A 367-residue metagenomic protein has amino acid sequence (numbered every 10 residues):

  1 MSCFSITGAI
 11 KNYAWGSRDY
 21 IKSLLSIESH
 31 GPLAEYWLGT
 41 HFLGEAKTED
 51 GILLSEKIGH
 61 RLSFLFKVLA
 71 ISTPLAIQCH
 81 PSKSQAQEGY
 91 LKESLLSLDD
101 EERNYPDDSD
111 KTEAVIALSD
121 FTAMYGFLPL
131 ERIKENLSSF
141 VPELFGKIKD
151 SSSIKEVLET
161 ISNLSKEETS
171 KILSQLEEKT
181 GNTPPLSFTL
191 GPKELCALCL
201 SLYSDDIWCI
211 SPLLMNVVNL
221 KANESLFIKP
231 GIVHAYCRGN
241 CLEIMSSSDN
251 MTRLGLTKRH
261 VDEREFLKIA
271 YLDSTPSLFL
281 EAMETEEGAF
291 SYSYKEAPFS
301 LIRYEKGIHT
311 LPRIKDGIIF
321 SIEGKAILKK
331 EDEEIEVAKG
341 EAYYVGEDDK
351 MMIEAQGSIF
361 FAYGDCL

Functional and structural regions predicted by a protein language model:
M1-S187, K258-S277, L301: Transition-metal
G31-L33, H60-L62, S72, S109-K111 (+3 more regions): A short beta-loop-beta micro-motif enriched in histidine and acidic residues
L38-L43, V68-I71, C79, T112-D120 (+5 more regions): Short, conserved beta-strand element in jelly-roll/cupin
A46-L62, G126-F127, L202-K221, P312-I314 (+1 more regions): A short beta-strand-loop-beta hairpin characteristic of the jelly-roll/cupin
T73, K325-L367: Generic C-terminus detector
L75, E113-A123, G239-K258, F299 (+1 more regions): A short hydrophobic beta-strand segment most commonly corresponding to one strand of the jelly-roll/cupin
M215-I228, I232-C237, L242, E331-K350: Short acidic-glycine-tyrosine-enriched beta hairpin
N240-Y292: C-terminal, non-catalytic macromolecule-binding modules
